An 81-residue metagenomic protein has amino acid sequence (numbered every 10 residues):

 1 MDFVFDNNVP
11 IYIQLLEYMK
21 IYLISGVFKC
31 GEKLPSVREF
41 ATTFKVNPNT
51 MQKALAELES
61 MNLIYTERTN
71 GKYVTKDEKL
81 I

Functional and structural regions predicted by a protein language model:
M1-K33, E39: Extreme N-terminal segment that seeds HTH/winged-HTH DNA-binding domains in transcriptional regulators
V27, K45, N62: Conserved functional loop/turn residues at catalytic and ligand-binding sites
K33-F44, L58: A short alpha-helical element within helix-turn-helix/winged-helix DNA-binding domains across DNA-binding proteins
L34, T66-V74, E78-K79: Short, Lys/Arg-rich nucleic-acid/phosphate-binding segment
K53, E57: Alpha-helical DNA-recognition elements
E59, L63-Y65: Proline-centered turn/helix-capping motifs that create local helix->coil transitions or kinks
